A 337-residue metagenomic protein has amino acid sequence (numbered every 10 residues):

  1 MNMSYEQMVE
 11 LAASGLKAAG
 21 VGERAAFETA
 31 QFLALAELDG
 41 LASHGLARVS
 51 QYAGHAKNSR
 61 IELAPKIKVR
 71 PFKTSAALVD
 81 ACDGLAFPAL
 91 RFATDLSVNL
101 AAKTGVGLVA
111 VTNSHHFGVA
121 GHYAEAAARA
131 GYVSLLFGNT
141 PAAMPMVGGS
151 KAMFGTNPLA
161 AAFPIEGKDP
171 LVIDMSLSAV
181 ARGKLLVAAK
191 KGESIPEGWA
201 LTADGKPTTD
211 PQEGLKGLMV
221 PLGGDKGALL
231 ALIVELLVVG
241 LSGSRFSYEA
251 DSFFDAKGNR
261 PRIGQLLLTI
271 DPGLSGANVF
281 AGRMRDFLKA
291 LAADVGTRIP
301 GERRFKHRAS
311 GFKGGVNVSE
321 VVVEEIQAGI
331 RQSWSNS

Functional and structural regions predicted by a protein language model:
M1-Y5, V21-A47, S59-F72, N259-P261 (+1 more regions): N-terminal glycine-rich anion-binding loops that anchor highly charged ligand groups
N2-M3, M8, L241, F246-S337: Catalytic-core signal marking the mid-to-C-terminal active-site face
G45-V98: Active-site cofactor/substrate anionic-group-binding motifs, chiefly glycine- and Lys/Arg-rich phosphate-binding loops
A77-E166: A generic, well-ordered mixed alpha/beta core segment in the N-terminal half of proteins
Y132-M146, L236-F253: Glycine-rich phosphate/pyrophosphate-binding loops and their adjacent beta-strand/loop elements at enzyme active sites
M144-Q212: Phosphate/diphosphate-binding glycine-rich loops and adjacent basic-rich segments that engage nucleotide
R182-V238, S242-G243, R260: Small-residue-enriched flexible segments
